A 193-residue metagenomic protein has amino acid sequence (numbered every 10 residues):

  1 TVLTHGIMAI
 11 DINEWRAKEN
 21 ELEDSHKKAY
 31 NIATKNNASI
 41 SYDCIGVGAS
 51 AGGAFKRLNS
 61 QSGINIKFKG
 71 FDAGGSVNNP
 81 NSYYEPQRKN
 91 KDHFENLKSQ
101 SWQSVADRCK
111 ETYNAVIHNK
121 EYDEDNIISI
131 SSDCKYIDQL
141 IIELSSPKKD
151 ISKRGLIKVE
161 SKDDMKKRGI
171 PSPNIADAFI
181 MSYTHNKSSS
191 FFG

Functional and structural regions predicted by a protein language model:
V2-L156, S190-F191: Mg2+-dependent endonuclease catalytic cores in nucleic-acid-processing enzymes, primarily RNase H-like
K162-S188: Acidic, Mg2+-coordinating catalytic module of metal-dependent nucleases/exonucleases that use a two-metal-ion mechanism
